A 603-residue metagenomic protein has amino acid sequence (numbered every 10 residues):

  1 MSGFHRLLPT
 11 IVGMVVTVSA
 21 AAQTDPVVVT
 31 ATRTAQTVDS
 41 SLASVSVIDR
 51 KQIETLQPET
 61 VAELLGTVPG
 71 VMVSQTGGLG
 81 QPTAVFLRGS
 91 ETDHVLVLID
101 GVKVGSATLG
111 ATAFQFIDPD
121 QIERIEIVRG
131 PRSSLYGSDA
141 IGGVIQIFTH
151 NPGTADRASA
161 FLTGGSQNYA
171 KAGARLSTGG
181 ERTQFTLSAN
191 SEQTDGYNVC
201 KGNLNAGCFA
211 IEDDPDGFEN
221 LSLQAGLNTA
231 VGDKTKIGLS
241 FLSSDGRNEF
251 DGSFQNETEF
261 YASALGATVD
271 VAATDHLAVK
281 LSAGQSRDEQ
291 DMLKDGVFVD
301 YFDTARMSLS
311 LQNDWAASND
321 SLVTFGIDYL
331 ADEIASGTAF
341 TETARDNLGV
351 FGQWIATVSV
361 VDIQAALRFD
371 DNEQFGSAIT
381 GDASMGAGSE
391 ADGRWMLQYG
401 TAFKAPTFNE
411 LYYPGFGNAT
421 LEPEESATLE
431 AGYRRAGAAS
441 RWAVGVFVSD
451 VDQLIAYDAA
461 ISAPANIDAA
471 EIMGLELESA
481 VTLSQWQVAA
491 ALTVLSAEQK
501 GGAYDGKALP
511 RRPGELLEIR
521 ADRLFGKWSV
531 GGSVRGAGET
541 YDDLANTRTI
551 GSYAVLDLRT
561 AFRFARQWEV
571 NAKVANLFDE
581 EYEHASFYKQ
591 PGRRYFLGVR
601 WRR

Functional and structural regions predicted by a protein language model:
V12, Q23, S177-T178, T229-A230 (+3 more regions): Conserved C-terminal beta-signal and adjacent last beta-strands/turns of outer-membrane beta-barrel proteins
D25-L56, A84, T92: N-terminal periplasmic "start-of-domain" segments of outer-membrane beta-barrel proteins
A62, G66-V102, E123: Extracytoplasmic beta-strand/coil segments of soluble accessory domains associated with Gram-negative outer-membrane
V102-R129: Short acidic/polar hinge/loop motifs at secondary-structure boundaries that mediate gating or recognition
S133-S134, Q146, G153-A155, F161-T163 (+2 more regions): Periplasmic-side early beta-strands and strand-to-turn transitions of outer-membrane beta-barrels
T186, N228-D245, F260-S389, A443-V446 (+2 more regions): Face-selective signature of the C-terminal outer-membrane beta-barrel domain
F254-A272, F302-M307, Q374, G388 (+6 more regions): Outer-membrane beta-barrel signature, preferentially recognizing the C-terminal barrel domain of Gram-negative
N319, V323, T357-I363, W442 (+4 more regions): Gram-negative outer-membrane beta-barrel transporters
